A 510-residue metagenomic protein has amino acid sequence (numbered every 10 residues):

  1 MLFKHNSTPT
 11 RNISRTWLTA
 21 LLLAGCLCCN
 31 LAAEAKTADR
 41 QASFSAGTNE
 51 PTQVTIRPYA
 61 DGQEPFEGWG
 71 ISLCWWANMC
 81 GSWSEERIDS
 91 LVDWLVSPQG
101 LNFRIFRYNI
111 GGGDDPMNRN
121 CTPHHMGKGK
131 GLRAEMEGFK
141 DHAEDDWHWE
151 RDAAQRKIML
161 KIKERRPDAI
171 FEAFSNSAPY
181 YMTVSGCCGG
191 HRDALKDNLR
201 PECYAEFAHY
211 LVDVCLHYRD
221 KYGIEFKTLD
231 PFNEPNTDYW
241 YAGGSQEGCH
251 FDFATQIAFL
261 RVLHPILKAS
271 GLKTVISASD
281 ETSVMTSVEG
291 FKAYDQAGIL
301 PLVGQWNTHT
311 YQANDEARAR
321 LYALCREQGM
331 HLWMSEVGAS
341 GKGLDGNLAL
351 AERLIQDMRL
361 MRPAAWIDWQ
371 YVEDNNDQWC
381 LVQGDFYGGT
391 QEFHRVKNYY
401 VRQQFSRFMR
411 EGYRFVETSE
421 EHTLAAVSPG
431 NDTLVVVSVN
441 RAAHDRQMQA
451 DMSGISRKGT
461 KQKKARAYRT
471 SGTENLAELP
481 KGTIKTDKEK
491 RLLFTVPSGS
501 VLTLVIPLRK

Functional and structural regions predicted by a protein language model:
T19-N30: Bacterial N-terminal signal peptides
F44-F226, R261: N-terminal catalytic cores of secreted or lumenal carbohydrate-active enzymes
E67-L73, F103-I110, D114, I170-F174 (+6 more regions): Structural recognition of the beta-strand scaffold that forms the well-ordered cores of secreted hydrolase catalytic
E206-D213, H217-E225, P235-V337: Active-site neighborhood of glycoside hydrolase catalytic domains
H331-Q403, E417-E420: Aromatic/acidic polysaccharide-binding cleft in carbohydrate-active enzymes
Q383-T433, K458-K461, N475-L476: Glycan-recognition and catalytic regions of carbohydrate-active enzymes
T418-G459, G499-V505: Carbohydrate-binding surface patches
I484-K510: C-terminal beta-strand-rich structural cap/linker in extracellular carbohydrate-active enzymes
